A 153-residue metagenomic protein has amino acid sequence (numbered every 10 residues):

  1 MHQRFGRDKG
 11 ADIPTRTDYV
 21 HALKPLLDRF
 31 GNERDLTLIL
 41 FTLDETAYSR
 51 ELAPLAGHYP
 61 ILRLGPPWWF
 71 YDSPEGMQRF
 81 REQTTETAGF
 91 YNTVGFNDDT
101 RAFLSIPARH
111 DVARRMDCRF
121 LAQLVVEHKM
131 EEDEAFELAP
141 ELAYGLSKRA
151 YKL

Functional and structural regions predicted by a protein language model:
M1-T37, A47-L62, G76-G95, V112-A122: Histidine/acidic residue-rich metal-binding segments in metalloenzymes
K9-D12, L38, F70, F103 (+1 more regions): Residues at structural and domain junctions
I39-L43, G65-P67, G89-R109: Short acidic/histidine-rich active-site segments
D44-Y48, F70-Y71: Short, catalytically relevant binding-site loops at active-site mouths
R63-P74: His/Asp/Glu-enriched short active-site or ligand-binding loop at hydrolase and phosphoryl-transfer sites
Y71, D98-A102, E134-E141: Small/polar glycine-rich anion-binding or flexible loop at a beta-alpha turn
F90-Y91, A108-L153: Mid-to-C-terminal alpha-helical segments outside catalytic/metal-binding sites
